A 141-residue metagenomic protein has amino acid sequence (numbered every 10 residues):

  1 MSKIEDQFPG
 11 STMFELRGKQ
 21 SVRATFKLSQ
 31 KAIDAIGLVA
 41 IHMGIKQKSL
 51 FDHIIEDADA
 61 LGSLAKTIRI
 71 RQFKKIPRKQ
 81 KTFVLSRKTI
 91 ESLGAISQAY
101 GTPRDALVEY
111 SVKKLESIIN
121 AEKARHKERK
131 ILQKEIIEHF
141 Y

Functional and structural regions predicted by a protein language model:
M1-L28, A40, A60-K88, S97 (+1 more regions): Short Lys/Arg-rich basic patches
V22-I54: General nucleic-acid-binding
V39, V84, I96, R104-S111: A structural feature that tracks compact, well-ordered secondary-structure segments with a strong bias toward
M43-I68, T102-H126: Short, basic amphipathic alpha-helical segments that act as recognition/interaction helices in nucleic-acid-binding
S117, A121-Y141: Alpha-helical oligomerization segments
